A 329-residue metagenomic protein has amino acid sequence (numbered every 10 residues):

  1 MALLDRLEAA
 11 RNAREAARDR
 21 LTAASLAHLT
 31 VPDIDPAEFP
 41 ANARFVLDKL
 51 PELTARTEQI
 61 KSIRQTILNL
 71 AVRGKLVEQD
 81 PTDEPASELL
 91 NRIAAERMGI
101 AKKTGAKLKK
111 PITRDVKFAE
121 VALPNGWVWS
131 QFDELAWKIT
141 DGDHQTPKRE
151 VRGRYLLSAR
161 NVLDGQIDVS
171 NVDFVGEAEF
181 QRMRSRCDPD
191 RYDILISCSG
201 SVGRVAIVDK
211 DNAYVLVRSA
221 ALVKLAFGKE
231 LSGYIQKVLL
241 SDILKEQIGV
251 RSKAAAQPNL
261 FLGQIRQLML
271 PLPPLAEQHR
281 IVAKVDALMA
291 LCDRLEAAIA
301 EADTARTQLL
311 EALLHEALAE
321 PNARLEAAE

Functional and structural regions predicted by a protein language model:
M1-T30, I34-Q79, R114-D141, L275-V282 (+1 more regions): Non-catalytic DNA-recognition/assembly elements of restriction-modification systems
E88-E134: Cys/His-rich finger/ribbon microdomains and the adjacent scaffold used for macromolecule binding/structural
K102, R114, V128-G165, F180-R184 (+2 more regions): Low-complexity, Lys/Gly-biased intrinsically disordered segments
A119-L123, Q181, A221-L225, R266-L272: Short, well-ordered beta-strand elements within core beta-sheets of diverse protein domains
D143, L163-V175, I194-S197, S201-V217 (+2 more regions): Short, ligand-facing micro-motifs at secondary-structure edges
D188-D190: Short, well-ordered loop/turn sites that connect or cap secondary structure elements
C198, A213-A221, E230-G233, K253-L275: A short glycine-rich beta-alpha junction/loop motif
